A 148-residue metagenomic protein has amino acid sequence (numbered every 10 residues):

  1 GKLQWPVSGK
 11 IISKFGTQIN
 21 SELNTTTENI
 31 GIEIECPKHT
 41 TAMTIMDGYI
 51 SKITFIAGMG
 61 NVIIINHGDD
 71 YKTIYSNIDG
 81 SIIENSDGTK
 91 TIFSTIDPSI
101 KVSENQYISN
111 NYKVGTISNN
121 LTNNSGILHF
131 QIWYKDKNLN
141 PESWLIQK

Functional and structural regions predicted by a protein language model:
G1-K52, A57-M59, I64-N66, S94 (+2 more regions): Extracytoplasmic/periplasmic cell wall- or extracellular glycan-interacting regions that localize and scaffold envelope
I11, A42, G48-I50, S86-T89 (+1 more regions): A structural signal for short beta-strand/turn segments enriched in small hydrophobics and glycine
K14-F15, H67, N77-I78, I117: Active-site-proximal beta-strand/loop segments in catalytic clefts of secreted hydrolases
S51-A57, N110-I127: Flexible, gly/ser-rich surface segments that form the specificity/activation loops bordering the active-site cleft
N61, Y71-K72: Nucleotide-binding motor/catalytic cores of P-loop/tubulin-like NTPases across gene-expression machines
I74-I82: Beta-strand/loop nucleic-acid-binding surfaces
E84, G88, I96, I117-N120 (+1 more regions): A secondary-structure micro-motif
F130: Short, surface-exposed ligand- or partner-binding patches at beta-edge/loop junctions that are enriched in aromatics
